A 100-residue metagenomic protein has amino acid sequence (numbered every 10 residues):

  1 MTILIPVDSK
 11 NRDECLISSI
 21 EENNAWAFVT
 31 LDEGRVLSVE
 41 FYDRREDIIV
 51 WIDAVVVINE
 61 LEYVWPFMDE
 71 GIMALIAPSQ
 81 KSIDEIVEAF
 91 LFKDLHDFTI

Functional and structural regions predicted by a protein language model:
M1-E46, V50-W51, S82-I100: Non-catalytic interface/targeting segments
I48-Q80: Mid-chain, well-packed structural core segment of small domains
